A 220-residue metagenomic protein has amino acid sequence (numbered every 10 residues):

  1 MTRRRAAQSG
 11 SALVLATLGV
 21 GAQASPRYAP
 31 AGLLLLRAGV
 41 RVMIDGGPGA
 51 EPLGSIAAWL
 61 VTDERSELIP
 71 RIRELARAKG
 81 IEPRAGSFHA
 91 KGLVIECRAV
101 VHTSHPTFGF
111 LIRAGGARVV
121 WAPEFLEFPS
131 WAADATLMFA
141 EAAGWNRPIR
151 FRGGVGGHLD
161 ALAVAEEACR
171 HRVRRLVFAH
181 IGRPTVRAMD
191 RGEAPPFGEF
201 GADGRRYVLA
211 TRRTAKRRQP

Functional and structural regions predicted by a protein language model:
T2-G54, R84-W131, D203-P220: Core dinuclear metal-dependent hydrolase active-site scaffold
V14, A58, R118, T136 (+1 more regions): Residues at the starts of beta-strands that form the adenosine-phosphate
S25, S66-R71, P184-A188, V208: Short, charged/polar "capping" segments at the starts of alpha-helices and the immediately preceding loops
A38-E82, T136-L137: Active-site metal-binding motif and surrounding structural segment of the metallo-beta-lactamase
I44-G46, T62, W121-P123, A140-A142 (+1 more regions): Active-site flanking residues adjacent to catalytic metal/cofactor-binding acidic residues
A50-S55, P70-E74, H89-A90, P129-D134 (+2 more regions): Short loop/helix-cap segments at secondary-structure boundaries that form the rim of catalytic
L60, E96, V177: Conserved Rossmann-like nucleotide-binding pocket used by diverse enzymes that bind dinucleotide cofactors
F128-R212: Cap/insert and terminal regions of metallo-dependent hydrolase folds
